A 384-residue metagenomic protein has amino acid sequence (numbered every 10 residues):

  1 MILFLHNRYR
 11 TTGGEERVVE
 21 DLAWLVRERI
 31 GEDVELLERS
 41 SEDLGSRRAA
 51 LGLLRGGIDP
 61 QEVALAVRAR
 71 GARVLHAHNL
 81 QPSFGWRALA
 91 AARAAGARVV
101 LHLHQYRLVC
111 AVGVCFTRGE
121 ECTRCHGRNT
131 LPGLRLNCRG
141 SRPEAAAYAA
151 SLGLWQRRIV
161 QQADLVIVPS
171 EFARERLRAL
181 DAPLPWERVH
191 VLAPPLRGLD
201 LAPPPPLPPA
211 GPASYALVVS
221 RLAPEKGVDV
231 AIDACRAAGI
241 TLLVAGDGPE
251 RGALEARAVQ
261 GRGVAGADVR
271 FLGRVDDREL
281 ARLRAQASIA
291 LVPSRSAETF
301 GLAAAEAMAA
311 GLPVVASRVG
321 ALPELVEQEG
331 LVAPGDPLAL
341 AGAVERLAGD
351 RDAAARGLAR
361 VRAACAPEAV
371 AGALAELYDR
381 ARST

Functional and structural regions predicted by a protein language model:
E16-R17, S214-A237, P249-A253, L338: A conserved mid-protein helix/loop that constitutes part of the nucleotide-sugar donor-binding site
G127-A202: Donor nucleotide-sugar binding/catalytic pocket of nucleotide-sugar-dependent glycosyltransferases
E255-R278: Nucleotide-activated donor-binding/catalytic signature segment of Leloir-type glycosyltransferases, i.e., the conserved
R274-V275, R282-A287: Short alpha-helical donor nucleotide-sugar binding micro-motif in glycosyltransferases
A281, T299, A304-A309, P323-E324: Short alpha-helical segment that forms part of, or immediately flanks, the ligand-binding pocket in carbohydrate-active
A285-T299, L312: Acidic donor-binding loop of glycosyltransferase active sites
E329-L338, V344-D350: Conserved acidic donor-binding segment of nucleotide-sugar-dependent glycosyltransferases
G349-D379: A charged, aromatic-enriched C-terminal amphipathic alpha-helix characteristic of glycosyltransferases across folds
